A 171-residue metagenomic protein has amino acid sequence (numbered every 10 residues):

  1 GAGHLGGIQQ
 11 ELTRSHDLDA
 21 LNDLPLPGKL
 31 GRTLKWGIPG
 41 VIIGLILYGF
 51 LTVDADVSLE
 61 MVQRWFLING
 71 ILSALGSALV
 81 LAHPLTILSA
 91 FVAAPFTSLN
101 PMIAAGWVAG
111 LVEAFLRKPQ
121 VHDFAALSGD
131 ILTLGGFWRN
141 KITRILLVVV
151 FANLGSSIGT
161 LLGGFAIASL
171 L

Functional and structural regions predicted by a protein language model:
A2-L171: Compositional signal for N-terminal targeting/processing segments
